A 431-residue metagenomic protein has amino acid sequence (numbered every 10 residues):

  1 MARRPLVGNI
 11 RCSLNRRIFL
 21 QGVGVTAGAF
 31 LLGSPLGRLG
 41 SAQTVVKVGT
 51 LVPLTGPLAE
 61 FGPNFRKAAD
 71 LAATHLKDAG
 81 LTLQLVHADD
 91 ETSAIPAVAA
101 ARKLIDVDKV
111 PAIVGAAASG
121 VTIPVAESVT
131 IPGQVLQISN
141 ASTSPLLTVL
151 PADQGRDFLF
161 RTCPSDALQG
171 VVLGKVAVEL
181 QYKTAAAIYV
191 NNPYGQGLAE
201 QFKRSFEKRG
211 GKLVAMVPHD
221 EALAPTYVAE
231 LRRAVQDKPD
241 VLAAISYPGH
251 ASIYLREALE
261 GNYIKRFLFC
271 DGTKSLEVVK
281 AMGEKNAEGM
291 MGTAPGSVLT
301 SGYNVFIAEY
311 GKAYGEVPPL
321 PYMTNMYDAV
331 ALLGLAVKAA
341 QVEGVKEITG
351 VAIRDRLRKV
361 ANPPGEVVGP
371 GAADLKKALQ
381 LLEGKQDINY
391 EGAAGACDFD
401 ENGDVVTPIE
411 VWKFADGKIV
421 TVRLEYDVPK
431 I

Functional and structural regions predicted by a protein language model:
A2-N9, L14-G24, G28-I431: Extracytosolic ligand-binding ectodomains
